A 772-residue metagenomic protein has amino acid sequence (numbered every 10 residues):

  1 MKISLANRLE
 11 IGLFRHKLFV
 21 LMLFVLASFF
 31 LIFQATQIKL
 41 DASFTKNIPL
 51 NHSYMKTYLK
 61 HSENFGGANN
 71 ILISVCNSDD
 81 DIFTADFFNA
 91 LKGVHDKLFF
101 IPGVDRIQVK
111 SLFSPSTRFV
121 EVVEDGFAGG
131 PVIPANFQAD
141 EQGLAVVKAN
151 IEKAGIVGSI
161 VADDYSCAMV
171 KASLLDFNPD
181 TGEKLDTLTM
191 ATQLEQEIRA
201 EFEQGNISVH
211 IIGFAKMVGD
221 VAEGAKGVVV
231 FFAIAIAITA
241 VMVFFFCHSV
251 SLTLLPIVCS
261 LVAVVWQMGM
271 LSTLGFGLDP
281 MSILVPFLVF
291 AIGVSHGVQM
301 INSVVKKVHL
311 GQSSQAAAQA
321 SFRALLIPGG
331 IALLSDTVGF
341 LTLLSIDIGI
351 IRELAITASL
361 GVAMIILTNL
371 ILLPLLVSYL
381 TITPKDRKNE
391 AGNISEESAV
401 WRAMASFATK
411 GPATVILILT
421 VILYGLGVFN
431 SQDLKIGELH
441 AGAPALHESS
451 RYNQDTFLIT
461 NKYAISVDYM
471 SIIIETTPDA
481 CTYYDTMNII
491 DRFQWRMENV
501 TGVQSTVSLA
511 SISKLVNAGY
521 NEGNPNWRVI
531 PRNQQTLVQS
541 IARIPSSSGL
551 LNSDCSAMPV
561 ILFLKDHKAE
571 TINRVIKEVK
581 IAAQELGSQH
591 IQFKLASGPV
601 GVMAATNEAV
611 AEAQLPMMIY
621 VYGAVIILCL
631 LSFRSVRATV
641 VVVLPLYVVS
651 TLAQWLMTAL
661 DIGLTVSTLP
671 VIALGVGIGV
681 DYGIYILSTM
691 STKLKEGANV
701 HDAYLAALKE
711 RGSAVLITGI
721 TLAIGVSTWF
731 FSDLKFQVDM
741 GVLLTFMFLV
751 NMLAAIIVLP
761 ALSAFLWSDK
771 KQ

Functional and structural regions predicted by a protein language model:
M1-L40, L375, N389-H440, Q454-F457: Signature of alpha-helical transmembrane segments and their immediate interfacial
L23, N89, G93-D176, T189-M190 (+2 more regions): Alpha-helical transmembrane helix bundles of large polytopic membrane transport and channel proteins
L59, E63, N89, F137-V250 (+2 more regions): Extracytoplasmic
E223-L278, S345-G349, P616-D661, F731: Interfacial segments of transmembrane alpha-helices in multi-pass membrane proteins
M242, G330-L372, V377-S378, I626-L630 (+3 more regions): Hydrophobic, glycine/alanine-rich multi-pass transmembrane helices and their short helix-loop junctions in large
L252-M300, R637-S688, S727, A754-V758 (+1 more regions): Hydrophobic transmembrane alpha-helices and their membrane-interface caps in long multi-pass transport proteins
K307-L334, L694-L716: Helix-loop junctions and hydrophobic alpha-helical segments within the transmembrane domains of large membrane
G411-Q534: Juxtamembrane segments of multi-pass membrane proteins
